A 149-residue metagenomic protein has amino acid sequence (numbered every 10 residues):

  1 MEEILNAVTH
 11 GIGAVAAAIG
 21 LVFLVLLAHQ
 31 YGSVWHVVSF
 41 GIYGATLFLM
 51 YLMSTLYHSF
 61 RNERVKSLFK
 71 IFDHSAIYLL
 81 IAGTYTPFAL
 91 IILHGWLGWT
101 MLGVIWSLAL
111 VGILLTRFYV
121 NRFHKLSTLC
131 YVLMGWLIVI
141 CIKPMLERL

Functional and structural regions predicted by a protein language model:
M1-L149: Multi-pass alpha-helical transmembrane bundles in non-GPCR membrane proteins that perform intramembrane catalysis
